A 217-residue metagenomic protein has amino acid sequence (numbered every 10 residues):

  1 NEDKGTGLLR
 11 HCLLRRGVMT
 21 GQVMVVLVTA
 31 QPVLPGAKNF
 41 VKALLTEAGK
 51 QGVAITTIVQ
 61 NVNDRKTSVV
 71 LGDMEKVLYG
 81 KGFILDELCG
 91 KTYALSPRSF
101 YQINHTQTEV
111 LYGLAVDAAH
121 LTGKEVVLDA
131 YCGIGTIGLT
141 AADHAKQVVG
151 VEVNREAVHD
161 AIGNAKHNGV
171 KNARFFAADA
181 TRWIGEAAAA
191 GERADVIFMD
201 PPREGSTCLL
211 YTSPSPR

Functional and structural regions predicted by a protein language model:
N1-G5, L14, M19, L34: Extended interfacial segments that mediate partner engagement and assembly in macromolecular machines
N1-H11, M74-G80: Conserved alpha/beta core surface patches that mediate binding of polyanionic ligands
C12-L14, D86: A structural signal for short hydrophobic beta-strand segments in well-ordered beta-sheet cores
L13, M24-V26, F100: Short aromatic/hydrophobic contact patches that present stacked aromatics for nucleic-acid/ligand binding
R15-G17, V28-A30, N61-R65: Short loop/turn motifs enriched for small/polar and acidic residues
M19-G21, A54: Short loop/turn segments at connectors of secondary-structure elements within structured domains
G21-T29, A94-S96: Short, aliphatic-rich beta-strand segments
P35-S213, R217: Rossmann-like S-adenosyl-L-methionine
